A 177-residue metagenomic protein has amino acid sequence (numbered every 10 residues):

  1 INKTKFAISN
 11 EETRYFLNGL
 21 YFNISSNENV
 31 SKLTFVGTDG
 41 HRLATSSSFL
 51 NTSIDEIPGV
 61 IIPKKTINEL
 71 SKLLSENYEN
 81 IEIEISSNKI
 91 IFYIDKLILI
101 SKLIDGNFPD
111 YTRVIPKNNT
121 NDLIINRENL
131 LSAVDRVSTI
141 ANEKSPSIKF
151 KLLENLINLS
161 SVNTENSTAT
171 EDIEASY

Functional and structural regions predicted by a protein language model:
I1-S47, S53-I104, N119-Y177: DNA polymerase processivity clamps
N107: Glycine-rich, pocket-lining loop/helix-strand segments that form or immediately flank
V114-N118: Bateman (tandem CBS) regulatory domains
